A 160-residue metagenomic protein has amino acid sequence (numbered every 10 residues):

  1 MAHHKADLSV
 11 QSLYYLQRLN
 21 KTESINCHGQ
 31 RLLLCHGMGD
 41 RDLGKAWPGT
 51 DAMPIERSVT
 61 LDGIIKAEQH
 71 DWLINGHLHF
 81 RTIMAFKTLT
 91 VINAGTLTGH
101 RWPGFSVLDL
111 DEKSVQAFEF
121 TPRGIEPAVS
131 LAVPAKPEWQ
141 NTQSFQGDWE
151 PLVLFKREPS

Functional and structural regions predicted by a protein language model:
M1-W72: Conserved catalytic scaffold of divalent metal-dependent phosphoesterases
L16, H36, H77, G95 (+1 more regions): Divalent metal-coordination and catalytic microenvironments
N20-S24, F80-R81, F105: Short, acidic/polar N-cap/turn motifs at the starts of alpha helices
L33, I74, T90-I92: Hydrophobic/aromatic beta-strand patches that form the interior of the parallel beta-sheet core in alpha/beta enzyme
D40-D42, D71-A85, T98-W102: Active-site environment of divalent metal-dependent phosphoester hydrolases
M84-S160: Acidic, His/Gly-rich catalytic cores of divalent-metal-dependent hydrolytic chemistry
